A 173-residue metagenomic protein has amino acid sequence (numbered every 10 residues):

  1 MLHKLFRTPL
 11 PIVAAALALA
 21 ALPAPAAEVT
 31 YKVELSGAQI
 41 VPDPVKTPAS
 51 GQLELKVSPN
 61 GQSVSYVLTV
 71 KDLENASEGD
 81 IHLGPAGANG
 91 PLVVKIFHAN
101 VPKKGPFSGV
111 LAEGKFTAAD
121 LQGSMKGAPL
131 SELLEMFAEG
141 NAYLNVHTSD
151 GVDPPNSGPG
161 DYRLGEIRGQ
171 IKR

Functional and structural regions predicted by a protein language model:
L2, P23-G79, L83-R173: Metal-centered catalytic cores of metalloenzymes
L2-V13: Bacterial N-terminal signal peptides that target proteins for export
T8, L17-P25: C-terminal segment of classical bacterial N-terminal signal peptides
P11, A16, G61-S63: N-terminal processing/targeting junctions
